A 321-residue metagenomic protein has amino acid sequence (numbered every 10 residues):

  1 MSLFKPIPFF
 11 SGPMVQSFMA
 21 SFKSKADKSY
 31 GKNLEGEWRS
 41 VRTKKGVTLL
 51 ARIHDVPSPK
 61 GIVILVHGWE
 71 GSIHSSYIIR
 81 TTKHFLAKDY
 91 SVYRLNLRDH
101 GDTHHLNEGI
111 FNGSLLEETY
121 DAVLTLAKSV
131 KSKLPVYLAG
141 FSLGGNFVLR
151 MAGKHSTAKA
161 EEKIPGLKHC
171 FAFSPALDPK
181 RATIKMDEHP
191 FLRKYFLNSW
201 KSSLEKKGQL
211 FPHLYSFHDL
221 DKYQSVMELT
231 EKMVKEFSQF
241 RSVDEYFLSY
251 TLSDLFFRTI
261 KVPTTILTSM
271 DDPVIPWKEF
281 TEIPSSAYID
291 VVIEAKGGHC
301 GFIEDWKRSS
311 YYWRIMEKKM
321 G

Functional and structural regions predicted by a protein language model:
S17-S58, I303-E304: N-terminal cap/lid segment of alpha/beta-hydrolase-fold proteins
H54-L106, T125: Short, surface-exposed "cap/lid" segments of acyl-processing enzymes
H84, R98-Y137: Catalytic nucleophile-loop/oxyanion-hole region of alpha/beta-hydrolase and closely related hydrolase-like folds
S132, Y137-F237: Alpha/beta-hydrolase-fold enzymes
K235-F256: Active-site nucleophile elbow and catalytic-triad environment of alpha/beta-hydrolase enzymes
I260, I266-T268, D272: Short beta-strand/loop motif that positions the catalytic acidic residue of the alpha/beta-hydrolase fold
S285-G301: Catalytic histidine neighborhood in serine/cysteine hydrolases with alpha/beta-hydrolase-type architecture
G297-Y311: Catalytic histidine-centered segment of alpha/beta-hydrolase-like enzymes
